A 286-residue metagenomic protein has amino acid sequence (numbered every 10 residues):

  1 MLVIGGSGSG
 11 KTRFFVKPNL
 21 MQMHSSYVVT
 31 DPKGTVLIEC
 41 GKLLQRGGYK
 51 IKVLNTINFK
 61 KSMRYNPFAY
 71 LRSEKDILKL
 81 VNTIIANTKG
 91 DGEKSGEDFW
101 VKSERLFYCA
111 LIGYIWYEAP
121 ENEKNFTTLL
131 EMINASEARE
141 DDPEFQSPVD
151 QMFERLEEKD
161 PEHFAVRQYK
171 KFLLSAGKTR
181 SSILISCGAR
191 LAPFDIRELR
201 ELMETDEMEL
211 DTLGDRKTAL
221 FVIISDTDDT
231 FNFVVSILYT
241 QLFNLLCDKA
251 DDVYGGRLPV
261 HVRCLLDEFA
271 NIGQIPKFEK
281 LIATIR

Functional and structural regions predicted by a protein language model:
L2-R286: P-loop NTPase motor domains
